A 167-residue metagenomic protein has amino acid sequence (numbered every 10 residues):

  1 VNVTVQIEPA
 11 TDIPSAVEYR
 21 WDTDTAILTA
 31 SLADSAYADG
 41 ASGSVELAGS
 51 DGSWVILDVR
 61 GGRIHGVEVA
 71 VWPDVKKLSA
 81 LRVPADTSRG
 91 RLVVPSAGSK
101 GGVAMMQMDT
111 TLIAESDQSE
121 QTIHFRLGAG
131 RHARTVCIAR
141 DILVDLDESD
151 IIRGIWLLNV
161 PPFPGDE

Functional and structural regions predicted by a protein language model:
V1-S42, E46, V55-L57, G66-I123 (+1 more regions): Intrinsic disorder/low-complexity detector
A48-S50, Q107, V136-A139: Short solvent-exposed loop/turn micro-motifs enriched in small/polar/acidic residues
S53-E68, I123-F125, V144, I152-L157: Short, structured motif recognition centered on aromatic/hydrophobic residues
I56-R60, E115-D117, V136-C137, D145-D147: Well-ordered beta-strand positions
R63, P73-V75, R131-A133, P161: Residues that cap or initiate secondary-structure elements
F125-R131: Extended, Lys/Arg-enriched charged tracts that mediate electrostatic binding to polyanionic substrates
H132-E167: Mixed-charge, glycine-accented linear interaction segment located at domain edges/termini
